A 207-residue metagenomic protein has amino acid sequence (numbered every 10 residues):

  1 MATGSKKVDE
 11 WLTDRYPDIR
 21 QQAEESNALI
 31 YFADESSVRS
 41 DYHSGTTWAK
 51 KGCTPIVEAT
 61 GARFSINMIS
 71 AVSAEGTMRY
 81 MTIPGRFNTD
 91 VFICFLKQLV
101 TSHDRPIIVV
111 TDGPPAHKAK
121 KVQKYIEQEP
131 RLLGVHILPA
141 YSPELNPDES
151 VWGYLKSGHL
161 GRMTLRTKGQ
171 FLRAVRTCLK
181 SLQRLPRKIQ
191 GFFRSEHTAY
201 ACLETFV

Functional and structural regions predicted by a protein language model:
M1-V207: Short functional hotspots at interaction and active-site rims
